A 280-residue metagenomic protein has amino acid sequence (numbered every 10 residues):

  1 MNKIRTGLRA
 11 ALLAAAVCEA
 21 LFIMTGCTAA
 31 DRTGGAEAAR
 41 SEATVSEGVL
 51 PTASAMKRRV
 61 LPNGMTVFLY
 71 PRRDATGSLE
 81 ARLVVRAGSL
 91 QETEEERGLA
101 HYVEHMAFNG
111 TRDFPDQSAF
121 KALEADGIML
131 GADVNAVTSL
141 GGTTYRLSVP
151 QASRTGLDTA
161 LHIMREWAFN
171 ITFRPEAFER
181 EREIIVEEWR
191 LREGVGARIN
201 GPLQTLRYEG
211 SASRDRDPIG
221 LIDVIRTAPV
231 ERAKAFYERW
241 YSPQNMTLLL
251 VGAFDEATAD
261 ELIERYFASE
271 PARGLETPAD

Functional and structural regions predicted by a protein language model:
N2-A14: Bacterial N-terminal signal peptides that target proteins for export
A38, E42, E209-G210, P218 (+1 more regions): An aromatic/glycine/proline-enriched structural segment found at the starts of mature extracellular/organellar domains
V49-V84: Mature N-terminal segment immediately following signal peptide/propeptide cleavage in secreted/periplasmic
E80-S148, D215-I219: M16/MPP (pitrilysin/insulinase) zinc-metallopeptidase core fold and M16-derived inactive scaffolds
N109-T111, A136, A160-I163, W167 (+2 more regions): Scaffold signal of the M16-like zinc-metallopeptidase fold and its non-catalytic homologs
D113, L147-E181: M16/insulysin-pitrilysin zinc metalloprotease superfamily fold
D116, F120-E124, T172-R190, D255 (+1 more regions): Acidic/histidine-enriched alpha-helical segments
